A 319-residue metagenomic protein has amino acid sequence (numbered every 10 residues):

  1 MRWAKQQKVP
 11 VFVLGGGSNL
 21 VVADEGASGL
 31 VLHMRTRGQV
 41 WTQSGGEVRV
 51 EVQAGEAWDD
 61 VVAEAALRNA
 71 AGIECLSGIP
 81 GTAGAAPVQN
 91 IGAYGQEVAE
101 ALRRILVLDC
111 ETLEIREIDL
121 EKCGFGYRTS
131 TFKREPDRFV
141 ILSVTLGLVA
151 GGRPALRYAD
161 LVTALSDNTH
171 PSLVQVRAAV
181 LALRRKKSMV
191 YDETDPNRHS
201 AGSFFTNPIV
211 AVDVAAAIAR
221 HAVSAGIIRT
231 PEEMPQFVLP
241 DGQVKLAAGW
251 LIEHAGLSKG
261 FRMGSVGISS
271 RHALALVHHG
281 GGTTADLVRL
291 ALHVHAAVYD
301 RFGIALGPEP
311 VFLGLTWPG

Functional and structural regions predicted by a protein language model:
M1-T112, R116: Anion-binding (especially nucleotide phosphate/pyrophosphate-binding) glycine-rich loop and adjoining beta-alpha core
L67-A70, T284-L290: Beta-rich strand-turn-strand
I115-A285, R301-G319: Phosphate/pyrophosphate- and phosphate-bearing ligand-binding catalytic cores of soluble enzymes
V294: Phosphate/pyrophosphate-binding loops and the adjoining catalytic core of nucleotide-dependent enzymes
